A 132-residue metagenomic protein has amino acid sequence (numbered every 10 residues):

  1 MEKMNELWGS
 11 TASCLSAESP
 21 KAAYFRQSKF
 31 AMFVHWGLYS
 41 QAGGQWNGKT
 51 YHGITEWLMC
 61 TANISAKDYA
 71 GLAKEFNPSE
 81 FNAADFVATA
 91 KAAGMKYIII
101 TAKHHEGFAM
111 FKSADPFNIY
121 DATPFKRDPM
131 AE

Functional and structural regions predicted by a protein language model:
M1-E132: Mature catalytic domains of secreted/periplasmic carbohydrate-active enzymes
